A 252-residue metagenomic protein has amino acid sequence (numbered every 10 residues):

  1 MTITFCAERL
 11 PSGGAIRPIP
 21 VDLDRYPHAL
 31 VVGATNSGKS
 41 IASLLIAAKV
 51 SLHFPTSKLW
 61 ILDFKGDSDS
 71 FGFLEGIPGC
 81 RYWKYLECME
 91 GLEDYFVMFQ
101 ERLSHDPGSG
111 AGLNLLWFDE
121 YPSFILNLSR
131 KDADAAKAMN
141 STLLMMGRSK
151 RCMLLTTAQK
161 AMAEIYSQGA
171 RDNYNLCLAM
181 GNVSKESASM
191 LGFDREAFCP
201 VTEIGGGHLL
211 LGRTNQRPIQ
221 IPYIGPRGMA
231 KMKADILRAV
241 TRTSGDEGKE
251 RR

Functional and structural regions predicted by a protein language model:
M1-H105, G112-L115, P122-N182, C199-P200 (+3 more regions): P-loop NTPase catalytic phosphate-binding loop
M1-T2, M180, K185-R252: Phosphate-binding and hydrolysis-coupling loops of NTP-dependent motor/remodeling domains
S104-P107, S244: Residue-level signal for secondary-structure boundary elements
G110-A111, S189: Residue-level detector of alpha-helical recognition elements and their boundaries
